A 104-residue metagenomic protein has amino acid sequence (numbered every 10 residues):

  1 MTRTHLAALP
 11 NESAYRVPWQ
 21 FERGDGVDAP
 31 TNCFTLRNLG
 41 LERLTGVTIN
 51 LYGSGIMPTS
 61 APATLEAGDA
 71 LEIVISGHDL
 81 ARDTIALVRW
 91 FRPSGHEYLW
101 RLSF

Functional and structural regions predicted by a protein language model:
T2-E12, R16, G26, I75-F104: Terminal connector regions
F21-D28: A structural signal for beta-rich interaction modules in eukaryotic proteins
N32-R43: Asparagine-centered strand-capping/turn motif at beta-strand->loop junctions
R43-N50: Short, hydrophobic/aromatic beta-strand segments
G53-M57: Short, solvent-exposed loop/linker segments at beta-strand-coil boundaries, enriched for Pro/Gly and Ser/Thr
S60-T64, I75-G77: Beta-strand-rich interaction surfaces with strong enrichment in secreted/lumenal proteins
E66-G68, A81: Surface-exposed coil/turn segments at beta-strand junctions on protein surfaces, enriched
D69-I73: Short strand-edge motifs at loop-to-beta-strand transitions and within beta-strands of extracellular beta-rich domains
